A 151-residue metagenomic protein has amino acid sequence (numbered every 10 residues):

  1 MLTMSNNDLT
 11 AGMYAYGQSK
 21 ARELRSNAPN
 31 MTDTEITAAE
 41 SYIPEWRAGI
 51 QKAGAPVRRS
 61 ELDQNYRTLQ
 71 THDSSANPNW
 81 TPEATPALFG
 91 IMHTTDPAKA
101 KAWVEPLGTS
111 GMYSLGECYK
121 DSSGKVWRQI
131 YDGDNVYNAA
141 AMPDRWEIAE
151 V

Functional and structural regions predicted by a protein language model:
L2-V151: Tryptophan-rich substrate-binding surfaces of secreted polymer-degrading and adhesive proteins
